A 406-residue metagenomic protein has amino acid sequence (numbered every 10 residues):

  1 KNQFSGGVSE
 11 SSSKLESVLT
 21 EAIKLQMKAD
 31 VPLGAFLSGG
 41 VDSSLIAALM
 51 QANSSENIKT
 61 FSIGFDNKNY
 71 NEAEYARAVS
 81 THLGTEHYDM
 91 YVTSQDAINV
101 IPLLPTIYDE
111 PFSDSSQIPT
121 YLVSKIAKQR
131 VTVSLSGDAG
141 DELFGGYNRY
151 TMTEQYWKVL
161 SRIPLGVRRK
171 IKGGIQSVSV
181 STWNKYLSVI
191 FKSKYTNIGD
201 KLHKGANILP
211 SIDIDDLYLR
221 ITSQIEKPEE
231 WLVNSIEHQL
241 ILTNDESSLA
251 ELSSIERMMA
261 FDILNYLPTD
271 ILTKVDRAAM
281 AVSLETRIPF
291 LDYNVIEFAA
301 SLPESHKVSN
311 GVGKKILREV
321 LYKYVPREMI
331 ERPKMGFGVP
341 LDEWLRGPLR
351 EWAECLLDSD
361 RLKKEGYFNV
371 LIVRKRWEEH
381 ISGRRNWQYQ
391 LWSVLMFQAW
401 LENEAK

Functional and structural regions predicted by a protein language model:
N2-V233, R277-Y324, S382-R385, W400-K406: ATP-dependent adenylate-handling active sites, centered on carboxylate activation for C-N bond formation
E10, S113, L249-D262, V312 (+2 more regions): Structural motif
I236-S253, A300, G366-R384, E404: Short amphipathic alpha-helical segments and their helix-coil junctions
D262, Y293-E297, L349-C355: ATP/NTP-dependent adenylation/nucleotidyl-transfer catalytic domains that generate, transfer, or process NMP-activated
L267: Phosphate/pyrophosphate-binding loops and the adjoining catalytic core of nucleotide-dependent enzymes
V325-R384: PAPS-dependent sulfotransferase catalytic core
